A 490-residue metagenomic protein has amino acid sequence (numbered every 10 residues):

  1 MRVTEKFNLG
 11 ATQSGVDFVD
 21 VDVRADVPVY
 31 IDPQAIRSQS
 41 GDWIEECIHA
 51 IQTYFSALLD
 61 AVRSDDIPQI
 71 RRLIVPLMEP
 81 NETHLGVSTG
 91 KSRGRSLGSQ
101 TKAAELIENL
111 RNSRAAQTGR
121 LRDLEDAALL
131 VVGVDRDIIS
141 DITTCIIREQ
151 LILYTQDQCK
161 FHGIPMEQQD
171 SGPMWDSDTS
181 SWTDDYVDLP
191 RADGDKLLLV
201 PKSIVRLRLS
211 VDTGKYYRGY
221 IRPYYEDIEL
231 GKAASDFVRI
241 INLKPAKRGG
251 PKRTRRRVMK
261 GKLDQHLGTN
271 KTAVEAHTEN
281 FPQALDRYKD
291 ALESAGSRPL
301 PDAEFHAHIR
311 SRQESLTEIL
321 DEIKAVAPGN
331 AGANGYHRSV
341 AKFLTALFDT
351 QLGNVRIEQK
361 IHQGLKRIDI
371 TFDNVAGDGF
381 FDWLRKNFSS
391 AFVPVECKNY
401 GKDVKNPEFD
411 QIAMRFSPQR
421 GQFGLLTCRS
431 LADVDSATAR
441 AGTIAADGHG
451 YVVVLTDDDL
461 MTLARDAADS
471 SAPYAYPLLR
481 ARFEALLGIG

Functional and structural regions predicted by a protein language model:
M1-K262: Terminal, charged accessory segments of proteins
F7, I31, A115, G119 (+10 more regions): Alpha-helical context
T12-G15, E105-T118, T278-P282, S297-H308 (+3 more regions): Phosphate-binding glycine-rich loops and adjacent basic patches that engage nucleotide phosphates, nucleic-acid
D42, R93-L97, L130, V134 (+8 more regions): Generic amphipathic alpha-helical segments used as scaffolds and interaction surfaces in large, multi-domain proteins
H49, T53, A57-A61, E105-N109 (+18 more regions): Charged/polar, solvent-exposed surface patches and flexible loops
L58, V62-D65, Q117, Y154 (+8 more regions): Short secondary-structure junctions and interdomain/linker hinges
G172, D176-R356, I361-G364: The feature marks a conserved, polyanion-engaging helical scaffold used by nucleic-acid processing enzymes and innate
H308-G490: Catalytic core segments in nucleotide and nucleic-acid processing enzymes
